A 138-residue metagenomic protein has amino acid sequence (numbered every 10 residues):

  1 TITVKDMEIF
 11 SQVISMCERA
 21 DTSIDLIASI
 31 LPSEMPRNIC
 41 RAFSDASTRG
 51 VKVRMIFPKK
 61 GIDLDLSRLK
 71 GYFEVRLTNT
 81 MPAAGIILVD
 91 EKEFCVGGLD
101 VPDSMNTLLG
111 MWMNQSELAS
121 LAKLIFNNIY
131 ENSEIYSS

Functional and structural regions predicted by a protein language model:
T1, D6-F10, R19, S23 (+1 more regions): PLD/PLD-like phosphodiesterase catalytic module centered on the HKD motif
